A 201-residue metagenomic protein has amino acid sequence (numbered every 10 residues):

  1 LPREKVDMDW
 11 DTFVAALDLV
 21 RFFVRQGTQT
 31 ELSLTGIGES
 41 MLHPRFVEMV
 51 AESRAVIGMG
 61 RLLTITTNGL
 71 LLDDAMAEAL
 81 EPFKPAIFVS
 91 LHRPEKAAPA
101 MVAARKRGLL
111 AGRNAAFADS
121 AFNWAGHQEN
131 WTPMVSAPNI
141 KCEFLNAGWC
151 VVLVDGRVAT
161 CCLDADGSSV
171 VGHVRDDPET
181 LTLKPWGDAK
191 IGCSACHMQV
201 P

Functional and structural regions predicted by a protein language model:
L1-E78, P82-A86: Conserved alpha-helical substructure of the radical SAM core
E31-G36, T64-T67, S90-L91, L153 (+2 more regions): Short beta-strand segments
I37-E39, N68-L70, H92-P94, A118-A121: Active-site beta-loop-alpha junctions enriched in small/polar residues
L72-A75, E95-V102: Short, charged/polar "capping" segments at the starts of alpha-helices and the immediately preceding loops
K84-E95: Non-cysteine beta-strand/loop elements that form the S-adenosyl-L-methionine
A98-S120: Basic phosphate/pyrophosphate-binding loop/patch that engages nucleotide-derived ligands
A115-W131: Acidic/histidine-rich catalytic cores of soluble enzymes
N130-P201: Accessory C-terminal segments flanking Radical SAM cores
